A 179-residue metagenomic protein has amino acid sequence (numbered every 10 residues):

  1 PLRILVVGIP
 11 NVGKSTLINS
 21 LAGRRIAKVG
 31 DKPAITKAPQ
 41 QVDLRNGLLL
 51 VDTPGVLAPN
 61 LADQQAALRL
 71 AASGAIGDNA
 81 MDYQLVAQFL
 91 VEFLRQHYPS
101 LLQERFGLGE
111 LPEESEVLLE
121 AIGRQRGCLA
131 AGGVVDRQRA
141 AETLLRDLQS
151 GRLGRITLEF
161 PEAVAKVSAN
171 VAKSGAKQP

Functional and structural regions predicted by a protein language model:
P1-L5, L144: Residues that mark the start of a beta-strand
I4-G23, A27, T53: Glycine-rich phosphate-binding P-loop
G30-P179: Helix-rich effector regions associated with P-loop NTPase G domains
